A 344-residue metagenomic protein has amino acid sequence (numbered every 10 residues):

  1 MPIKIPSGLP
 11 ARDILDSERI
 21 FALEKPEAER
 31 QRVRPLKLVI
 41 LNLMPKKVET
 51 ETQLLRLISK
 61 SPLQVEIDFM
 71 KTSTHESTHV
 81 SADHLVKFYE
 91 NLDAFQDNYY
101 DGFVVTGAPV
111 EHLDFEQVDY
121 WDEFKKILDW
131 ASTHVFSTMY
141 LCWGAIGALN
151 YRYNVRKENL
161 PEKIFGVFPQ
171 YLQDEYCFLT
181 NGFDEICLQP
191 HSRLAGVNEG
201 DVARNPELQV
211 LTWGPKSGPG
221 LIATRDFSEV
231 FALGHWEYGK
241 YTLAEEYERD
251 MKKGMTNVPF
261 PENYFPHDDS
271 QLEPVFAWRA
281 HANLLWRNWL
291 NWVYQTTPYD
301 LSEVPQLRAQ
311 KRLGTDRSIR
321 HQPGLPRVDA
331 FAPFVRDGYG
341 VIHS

Functional and structural regions predicted by a protein language model:
P2-A28, M44-P45, F227, A232-S344: Acyltransferase
Q31-L38, Y99: A short, charged/proline- and glycine-enriched loop that marks the coil->beta-strand transition at the N-terminal
R32-V33, Q53-V65: A short, Lys/Arg-enriched amphipathic alpha-helix followed by its capping loop at the start of a domain
L43, Y151-T242, G340: Pocket-forming structural segment of enzyme catalytic cores
Q64-E76: A short beta-strand-loop structural module common to alpha/beta enzyme folds
V80-N98: Glycine-rich, highly charged phosphate/nucleotide-binding loops
V105-D174: Cysteine-nucleophile active-site neighborhood
